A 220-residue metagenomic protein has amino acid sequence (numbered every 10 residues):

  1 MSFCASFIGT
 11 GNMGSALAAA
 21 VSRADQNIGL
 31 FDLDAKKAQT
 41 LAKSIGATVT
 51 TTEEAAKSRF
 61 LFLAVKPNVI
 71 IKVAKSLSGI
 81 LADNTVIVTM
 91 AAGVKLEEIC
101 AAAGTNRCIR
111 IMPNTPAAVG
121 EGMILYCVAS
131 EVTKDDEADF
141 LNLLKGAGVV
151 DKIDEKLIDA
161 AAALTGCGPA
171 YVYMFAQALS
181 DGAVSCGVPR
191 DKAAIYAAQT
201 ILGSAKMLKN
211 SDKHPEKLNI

Functional and structural regions predicted by a protein language model:
M1-T50, F60, E121-G122, V184-C186: NAD(P)+-binding Rossmann beta1-loop-alpha1 motif at the extreme N-terminus of oxidoreductases
A5, C108, I158-A163, L218: Short pre-catalytic strand/loop immediately N-terminal to key active-site residues, enriched for Gly-Thr
L17, E53-Y126, S130: Rossmann-like NAD(P)(H) cofactor-binding subdomain of soluble oxidoreductases
A38, I70, P189-A197, L218: Small-residue helix-packing motif on alpha-helices
T48-E53, D151: Short acidic-hydrophobic, aromatic-tinged amphipathic segments that line or gate anion-handling sites
E98-R107, M123-A161, V172-S211: Internal alpha-helical scaffold of NAD(P)-dependent oxidoreductase catalytic cores
K213-I220: Short, intrinsically disordered, charge-balanced linker/junction segments flanking boundaries in proteins
